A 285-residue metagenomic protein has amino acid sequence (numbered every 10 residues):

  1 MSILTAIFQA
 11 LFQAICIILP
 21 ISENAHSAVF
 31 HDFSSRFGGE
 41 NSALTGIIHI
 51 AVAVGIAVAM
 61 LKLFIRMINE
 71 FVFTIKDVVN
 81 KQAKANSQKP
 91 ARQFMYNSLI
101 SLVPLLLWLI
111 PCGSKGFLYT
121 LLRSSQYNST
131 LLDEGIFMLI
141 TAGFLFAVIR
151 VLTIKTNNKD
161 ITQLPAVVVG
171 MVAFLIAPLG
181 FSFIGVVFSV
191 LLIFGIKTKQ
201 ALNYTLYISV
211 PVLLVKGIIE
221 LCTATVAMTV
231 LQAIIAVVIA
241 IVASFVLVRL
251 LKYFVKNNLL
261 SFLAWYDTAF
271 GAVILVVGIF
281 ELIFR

Functional and structural regions predicted by a protein language model:
M1-R285: Multi-pass membrane proteins that catalyze or facilitate reactions on polyprenyl-/lipid-phosphate substrates and their
